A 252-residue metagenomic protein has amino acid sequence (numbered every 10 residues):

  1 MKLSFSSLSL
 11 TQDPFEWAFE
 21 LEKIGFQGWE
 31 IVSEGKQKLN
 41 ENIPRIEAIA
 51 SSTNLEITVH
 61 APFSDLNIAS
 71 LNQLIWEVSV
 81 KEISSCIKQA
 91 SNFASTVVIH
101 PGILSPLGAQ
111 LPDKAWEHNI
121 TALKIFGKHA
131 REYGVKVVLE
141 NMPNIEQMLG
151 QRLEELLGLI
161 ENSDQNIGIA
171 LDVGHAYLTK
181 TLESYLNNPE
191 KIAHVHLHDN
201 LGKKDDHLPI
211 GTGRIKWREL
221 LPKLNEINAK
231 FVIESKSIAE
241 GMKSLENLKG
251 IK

Functional and structural regions predicted by a protein language model:
M1-S85, K252: N-terminal pre-domain/capping segments
K2, T11-E20, S95-T96, G150-L153 (+2 more regions): Histidine-acidic metal/acid-base catalytic patches
S9-T11, S33-G35, F63-D65, P101-S105 (+4 more regions): Active-site-proximal loop/turn and secondary-structure-junction residues that shape catalytic pockets, frequently
D13, K38-N42, V78-E82, A115-A122 (+3 more regions): Soluble or luminal CAZymes and related metallo-dependent hydrolases
A18-I24, N40-V59, S85-A94, G127-Y133 (+3 more regions): Acidic (Asp/Glu)-rich catalytic clusters
L21, W29, H60, S79 (+5 more regions): Conserved, mostly hydrophobic/aromatic
A69-S70, G108-Q110, K204-L208: Short acidic, glycine/proline-rich loop/turn micro-motifs
Q73-G168: Active-site acidic/histidine proton-transfer and metal-coordination neighborhood in alpha/beta enzyme cores
